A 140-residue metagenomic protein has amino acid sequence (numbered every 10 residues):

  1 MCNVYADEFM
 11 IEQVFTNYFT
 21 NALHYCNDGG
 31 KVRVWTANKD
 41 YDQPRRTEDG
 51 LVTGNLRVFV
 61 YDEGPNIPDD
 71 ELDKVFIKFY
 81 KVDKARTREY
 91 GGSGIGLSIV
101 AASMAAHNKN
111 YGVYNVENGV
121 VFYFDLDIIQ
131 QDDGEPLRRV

Functional and structural regions predicted by a protein language model:
N3-A6: Conserved micro-motifs of the catalytic ATP-binding
I11-E12: A residue-level detector for a conserved hydrophobic packing site within the catalytic ATP-binding domain
A22-L23: Short helix-loop "hinge" at the ATP-lid/N-box region of the Bergerat-fold HATPase_c
G29-P44, E48-T53: Short beta-strand/loop element within the Bergerat-fold HATPase_c
I67-K81, R138-R139: Short conserved segment of the HATPase_c
G91, G96, V100: Short alpha-helical Gxxx[C/S/T] motif in the catalytic ATP-binding
N108-V116: Glycine-rich ATP-binding loops of the HATPase_c
